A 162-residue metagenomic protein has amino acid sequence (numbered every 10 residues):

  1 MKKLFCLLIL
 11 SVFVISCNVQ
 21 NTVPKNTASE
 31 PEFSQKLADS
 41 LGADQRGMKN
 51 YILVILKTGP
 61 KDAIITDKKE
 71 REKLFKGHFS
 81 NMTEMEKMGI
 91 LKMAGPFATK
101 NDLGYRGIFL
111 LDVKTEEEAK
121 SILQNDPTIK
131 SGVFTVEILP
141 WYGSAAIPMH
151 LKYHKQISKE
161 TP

Functional and structural regions predicted by a protein language model:
M1-A28: Bacterial Sec-dependent N-terminal signal peptides
N18-P162: Conserved, structured core segments of small domains
